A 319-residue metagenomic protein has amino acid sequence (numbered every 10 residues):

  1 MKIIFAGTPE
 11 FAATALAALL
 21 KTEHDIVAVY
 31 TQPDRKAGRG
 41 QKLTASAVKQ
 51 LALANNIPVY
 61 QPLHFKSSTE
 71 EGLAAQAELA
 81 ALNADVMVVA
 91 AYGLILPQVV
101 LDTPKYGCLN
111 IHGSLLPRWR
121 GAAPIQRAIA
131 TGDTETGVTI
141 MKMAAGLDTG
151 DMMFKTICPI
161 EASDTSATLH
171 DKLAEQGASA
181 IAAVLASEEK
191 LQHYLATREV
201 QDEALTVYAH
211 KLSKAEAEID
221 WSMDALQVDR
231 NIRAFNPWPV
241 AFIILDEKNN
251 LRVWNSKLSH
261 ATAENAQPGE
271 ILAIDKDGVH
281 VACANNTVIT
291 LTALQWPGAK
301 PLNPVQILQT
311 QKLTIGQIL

Functional and structural regions predicted by a protein language model:
M1-P237, A273, G298, N303 (+2 more regions): One-carbon transfer enzymes
D229-L319: C-terminal active-site/capping subdomain that shapes the small-molecule cofactor and substrate pocket of enzyme
